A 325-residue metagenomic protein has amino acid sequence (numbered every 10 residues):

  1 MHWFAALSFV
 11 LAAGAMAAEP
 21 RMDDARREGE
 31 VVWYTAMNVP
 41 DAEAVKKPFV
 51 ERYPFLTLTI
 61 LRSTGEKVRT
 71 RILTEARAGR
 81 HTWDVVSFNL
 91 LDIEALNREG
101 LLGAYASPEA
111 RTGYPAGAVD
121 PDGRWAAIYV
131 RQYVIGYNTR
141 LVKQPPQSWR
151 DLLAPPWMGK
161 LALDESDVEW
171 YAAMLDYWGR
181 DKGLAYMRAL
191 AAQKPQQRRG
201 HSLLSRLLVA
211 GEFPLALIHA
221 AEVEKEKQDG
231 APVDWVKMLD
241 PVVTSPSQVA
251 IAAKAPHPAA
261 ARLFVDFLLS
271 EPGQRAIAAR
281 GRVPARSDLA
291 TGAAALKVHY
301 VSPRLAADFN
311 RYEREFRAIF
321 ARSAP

Functional and structural regions predicted by a protein language model:
A17-V32, V50-E51, L153-G159: Immediate post-signal peptide segment of exported/extracytoplasmic ligand-binding proteins
E19, R26-A44, S247: Extracytoplasmic "Venus flytrap"
Y34-K47, L58-A76, R80-F213: Extracytoplasmic ligand-binding site segments that recognize negatively charged/polar headgroups
L91-A95, F213-P232: A ligand-binding cleft/hinge motif common to bilobed small-molecule-binding domains
P115, V130-Q132, M187-A191, Q196-R198 (+2 more regions): Periplasmic-binding protein-like
V134-L141, L175-Y177, S245-A260, A276: A bilobed periplasmic-binding-protein/Venus flytrap-type ligand-binding module shared by bacterial periplasmic
G159-S166, L268-L289: Periplasmic-binding protein-like
D181, R282-P325: An extracytoplasmic/periplasmic, membrane-proximal ligand-sensing/linker region
